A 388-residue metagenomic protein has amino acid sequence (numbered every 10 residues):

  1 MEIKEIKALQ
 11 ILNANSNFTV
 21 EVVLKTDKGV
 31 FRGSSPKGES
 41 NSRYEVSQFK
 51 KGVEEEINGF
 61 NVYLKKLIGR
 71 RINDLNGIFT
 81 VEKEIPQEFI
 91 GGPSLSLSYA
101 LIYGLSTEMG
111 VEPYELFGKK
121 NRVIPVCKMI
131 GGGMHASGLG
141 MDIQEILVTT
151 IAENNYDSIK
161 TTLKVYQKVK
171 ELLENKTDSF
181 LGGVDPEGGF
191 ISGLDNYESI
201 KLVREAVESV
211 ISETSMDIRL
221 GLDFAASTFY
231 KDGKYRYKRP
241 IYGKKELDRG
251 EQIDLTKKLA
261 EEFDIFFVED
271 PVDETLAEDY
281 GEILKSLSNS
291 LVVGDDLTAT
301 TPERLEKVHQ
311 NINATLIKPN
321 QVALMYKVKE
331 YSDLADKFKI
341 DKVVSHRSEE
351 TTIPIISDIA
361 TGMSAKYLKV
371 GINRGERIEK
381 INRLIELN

Functional and structural regions predicted by a protein language model:
M1-T19: Short, Gly/Pro- and small/polar-rich lid/capping loops
Q10, V20-K28, G33-K37, C127-T150 (+2 more regions): Short beta-strand elements
N17, E55-G59, N73-T80, G92 (+13 more regions): Conserved active-site and cofactor/substrate-binding residues in soluble primary-metabolism enzymes
K25, Y99-M109, D336, D358-S364: Alpha-helix C-terminal capping segments
P36-V111, I159: Metal- or metallocofactor-binding catalytic centers and their adjacent structured scaffolds across diverse enzyme
I78, P86, G92, E112-L116 (+2 more regions): Hydrophobic alpha-helical bundle cores within soluble ligand-binding/oligomerization subdomains
K120-D185: Mobile "lid/hinge" segments at catalytic clefts and subdomain interfaces of large enzymes
D178-F180, I191, Y197-L387: Catalytic core of soluble alpha/beta enzymes
